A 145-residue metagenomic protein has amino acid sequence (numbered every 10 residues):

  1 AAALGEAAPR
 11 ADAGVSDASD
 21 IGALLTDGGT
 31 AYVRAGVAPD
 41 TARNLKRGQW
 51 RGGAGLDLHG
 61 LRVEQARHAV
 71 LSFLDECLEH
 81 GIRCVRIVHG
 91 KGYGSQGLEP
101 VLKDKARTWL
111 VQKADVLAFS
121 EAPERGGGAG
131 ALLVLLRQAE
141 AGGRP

Functional and structural regions predicted by a protein language model:
A1-C84, K91-P145: Long, charged, low-complexity intrinsically disordered regions
